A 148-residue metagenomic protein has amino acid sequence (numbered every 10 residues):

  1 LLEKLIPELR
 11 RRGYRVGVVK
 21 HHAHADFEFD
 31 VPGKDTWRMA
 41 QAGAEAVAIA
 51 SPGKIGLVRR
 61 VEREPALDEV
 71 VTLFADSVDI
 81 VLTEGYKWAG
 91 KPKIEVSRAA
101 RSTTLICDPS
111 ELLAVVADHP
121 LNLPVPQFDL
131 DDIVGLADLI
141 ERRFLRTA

Functional and structural regions predicted by a protein language model:
L1-L2: Post-Walker A alpha-helix
I6-E62: N-terminal phosphate/diphosphate-binding loop that engages ATP/GTP or pyrophosphate donors across diverse enzyme folds
P7, R11, D68-T72, D76 (+1 more regions): Replace "anionic and nucleotidyl ligands
R12-R15, A44-E45, D76-V78, G90-K91 (+1 more regions): Short coil/turn connectors at secondary-structure junctions
G33, R63-L67, R98-A100: Charged helix-capping and loop-helix junction motifs
A40, A48-I49, L73-F74, Y86 (+1 more regions): Solvent-exposed alpha-helices and their adjacent loops that cap or buttress functional pockets in soluble metabolic
R59-W88: Phosphate-binding/switch loop-helix module in NTP-utilizing enzymes
I80-R146: Phosphate/Mg2+-binding loops and adjacent switch elements in nucleotide/diphosphate-handling enzyme cores
